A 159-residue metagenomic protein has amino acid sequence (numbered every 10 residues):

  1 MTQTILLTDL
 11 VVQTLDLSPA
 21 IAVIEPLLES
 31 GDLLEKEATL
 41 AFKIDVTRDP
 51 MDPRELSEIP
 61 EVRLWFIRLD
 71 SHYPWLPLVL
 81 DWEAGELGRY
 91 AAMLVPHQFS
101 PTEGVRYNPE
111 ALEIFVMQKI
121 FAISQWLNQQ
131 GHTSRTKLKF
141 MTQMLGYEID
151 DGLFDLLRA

Functional and structural regions predicted by a protein language model:
M1-A159: UBC/E2-like fold recognition across ubiquitin and ubiquitin-like conjugation systems, capturing catalytically active
